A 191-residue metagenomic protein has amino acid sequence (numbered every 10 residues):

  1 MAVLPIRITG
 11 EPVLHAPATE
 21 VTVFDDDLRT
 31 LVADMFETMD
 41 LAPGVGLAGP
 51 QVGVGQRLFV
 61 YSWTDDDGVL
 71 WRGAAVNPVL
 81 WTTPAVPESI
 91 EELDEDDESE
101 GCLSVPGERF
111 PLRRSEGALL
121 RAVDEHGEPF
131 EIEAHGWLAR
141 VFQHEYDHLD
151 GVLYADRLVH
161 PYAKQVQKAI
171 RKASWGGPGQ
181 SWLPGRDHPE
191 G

Functional and structural regions predicted by a protein language model:
M1-Q143, H148-G191: Active-site rim/adjacent substrate-binding subdomains
